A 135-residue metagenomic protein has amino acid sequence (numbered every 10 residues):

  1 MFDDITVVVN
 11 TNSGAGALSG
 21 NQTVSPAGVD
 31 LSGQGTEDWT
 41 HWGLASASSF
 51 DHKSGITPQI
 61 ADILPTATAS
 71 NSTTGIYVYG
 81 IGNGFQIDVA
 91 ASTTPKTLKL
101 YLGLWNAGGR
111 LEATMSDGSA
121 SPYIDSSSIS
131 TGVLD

Functional and structural regions predicted by a protein language model:
M1-A45: Boundary/junction segments of secreted and surface-exposed precursor proteins
G43-S46, A91, L104: Short, flexible loop/turn elements at secondary-structure junctions
A47-A90: Surface-exposed, low-complexity/disordered Ser/Thr/Gly/Pro/Asn-rich loops and linkers
Y79-G80, K99-L104: Long, polar low-complexity repeats
I81-N83, T94, V133: Residues that act as N-cap/strand-start positions at coil-to-secondary-structure junctions
F85-I87, L98, L111: Hydrophobic residues positioned within well-ordered beta-strands of beta-sheet architectures
A91-K99: Extended extracellular/luminal ectodomain segments enriched in beta-structured repeat modules
G103-D135: Contiguous ligand/interfacial binding patches
